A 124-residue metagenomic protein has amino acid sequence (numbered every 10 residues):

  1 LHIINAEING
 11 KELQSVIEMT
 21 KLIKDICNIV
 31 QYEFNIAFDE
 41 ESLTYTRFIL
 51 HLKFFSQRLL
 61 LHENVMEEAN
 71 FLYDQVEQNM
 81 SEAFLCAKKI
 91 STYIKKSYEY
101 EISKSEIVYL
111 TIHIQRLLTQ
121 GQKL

Functional and structural regions predicted by a protein language model:
L1-L124: A cross-family "folded-core" feature that marks the main globular domain of proteins
